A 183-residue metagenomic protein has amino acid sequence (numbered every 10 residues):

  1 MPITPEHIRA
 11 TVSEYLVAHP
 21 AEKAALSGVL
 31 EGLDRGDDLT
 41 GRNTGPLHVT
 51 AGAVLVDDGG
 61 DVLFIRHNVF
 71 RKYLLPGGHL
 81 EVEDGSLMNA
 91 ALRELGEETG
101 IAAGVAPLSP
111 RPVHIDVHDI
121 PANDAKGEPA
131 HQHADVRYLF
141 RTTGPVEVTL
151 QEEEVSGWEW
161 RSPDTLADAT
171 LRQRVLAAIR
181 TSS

Functional and structural regions predicted by a protein language model:
M1-A25, T99: Predominantly extracellular/luminal regions of secreted and cell-surface proteins, especially disulfide-bonded
E14-G52: Acidic, metal-coordinating catalytic segment for phosphate/diphosphate chemistry, firing primarily on the Nudix
L39-L75: N-terminal strand-loop-strand
A51, G60, A134-V136, S156: Change "...and in nucleic-acid phosphodiester-cleaving endonucleases..." to "...and in nucleic-acid processing enzymes
G60-I101: Conserved Nudix-box catalytic region and its N-terminal flanking loop in Nudix hydrolases and closely related
G100-V146: Active-site segment of metal-dependent pyrophosphate-handling enzymes, primarily the Nudix hydrolase catalytic core
R137-A178: NUDIX/MutT-family hydrolases
I179-S183: Compositionally biased, intrinsically disordered linkers/stalks adjacent to structured regions
